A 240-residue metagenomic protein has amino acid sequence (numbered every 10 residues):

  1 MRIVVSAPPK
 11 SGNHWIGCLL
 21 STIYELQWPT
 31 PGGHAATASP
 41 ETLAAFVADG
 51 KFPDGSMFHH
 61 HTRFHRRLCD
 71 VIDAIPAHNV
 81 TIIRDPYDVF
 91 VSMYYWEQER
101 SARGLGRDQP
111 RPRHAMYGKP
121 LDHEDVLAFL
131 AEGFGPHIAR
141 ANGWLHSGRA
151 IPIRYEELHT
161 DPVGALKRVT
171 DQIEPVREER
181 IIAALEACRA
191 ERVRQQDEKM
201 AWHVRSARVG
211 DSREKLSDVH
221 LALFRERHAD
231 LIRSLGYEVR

Functional and structural regions predicted by a protein language model:
M1-I153, E214-R240: PAPS-dependent sulfotransferase catalytic domain
P29-G33, E174-L185, V193, V239-R240: Short, surface-exposed acidic
L43-A44, L68-C69, P162-A165, R192-Q196: Short, solvent-exposed polar/charged micro-motifs at secondary-structure junctions
R154-L158: G-domain G4 guanine-recognition motif of GTPases
T160-E179: NTP-dependent small-molecule kinase module
A184-I232: PAPS-dependent sulfotransferase catalytic core
